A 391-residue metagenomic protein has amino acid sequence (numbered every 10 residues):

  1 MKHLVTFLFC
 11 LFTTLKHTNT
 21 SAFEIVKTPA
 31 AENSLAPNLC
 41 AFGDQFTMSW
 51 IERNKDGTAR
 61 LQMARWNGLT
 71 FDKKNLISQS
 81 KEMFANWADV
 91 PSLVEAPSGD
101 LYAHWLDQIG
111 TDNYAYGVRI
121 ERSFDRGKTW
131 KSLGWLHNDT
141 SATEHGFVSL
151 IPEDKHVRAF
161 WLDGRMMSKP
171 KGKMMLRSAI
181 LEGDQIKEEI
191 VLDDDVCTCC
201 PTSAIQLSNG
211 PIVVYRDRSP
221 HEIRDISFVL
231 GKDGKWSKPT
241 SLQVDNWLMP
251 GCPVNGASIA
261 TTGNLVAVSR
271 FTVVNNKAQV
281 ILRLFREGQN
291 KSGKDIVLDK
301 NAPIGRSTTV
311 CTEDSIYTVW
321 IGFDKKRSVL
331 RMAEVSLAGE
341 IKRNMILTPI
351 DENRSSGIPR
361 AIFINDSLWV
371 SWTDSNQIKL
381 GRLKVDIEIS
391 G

Functional and structural regions predicted by a protein language model:
M1-E24: Bacterial Sec-dependent N-terminal signal peptides
N19-G391: Extracellular, repeat-based ectodomains that mediate carbohydrate processing or recognition
